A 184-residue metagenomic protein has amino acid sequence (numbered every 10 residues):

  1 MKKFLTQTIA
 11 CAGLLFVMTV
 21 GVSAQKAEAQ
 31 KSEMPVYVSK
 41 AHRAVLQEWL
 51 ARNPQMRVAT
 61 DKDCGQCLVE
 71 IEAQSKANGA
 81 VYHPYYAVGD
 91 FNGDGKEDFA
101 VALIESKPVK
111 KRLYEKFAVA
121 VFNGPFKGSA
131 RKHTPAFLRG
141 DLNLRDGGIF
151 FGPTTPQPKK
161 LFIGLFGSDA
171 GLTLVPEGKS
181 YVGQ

Functional and structural regions predicted by a protein language model:
F4-G13, V17-A59, G128-S129, P135-Q184: Acidic, small-residue rich beta-repeat scaffolds with periodic aromatic anchors
N53-E72: Transition segment at domain starts
Q66-Y85, L138-P153: Repeat-based blade/solenoid architectures
P84, E97-F99, F117-V119: Residue-level detector of short, conserved catalytic/binding motifs and their immediate flanks
Y86-D94: Acidic, divalent-cation-chelating loop motifs in proteins
G93-L103, P156-L165: Acidic/hydrophobic-patterned starts of short beta strands in beta-sheet-rich repeat architectures
P108-V121, D169-L174: Structural motif
A120-G128: Short edge-strand/loop segments of extracellular domains
